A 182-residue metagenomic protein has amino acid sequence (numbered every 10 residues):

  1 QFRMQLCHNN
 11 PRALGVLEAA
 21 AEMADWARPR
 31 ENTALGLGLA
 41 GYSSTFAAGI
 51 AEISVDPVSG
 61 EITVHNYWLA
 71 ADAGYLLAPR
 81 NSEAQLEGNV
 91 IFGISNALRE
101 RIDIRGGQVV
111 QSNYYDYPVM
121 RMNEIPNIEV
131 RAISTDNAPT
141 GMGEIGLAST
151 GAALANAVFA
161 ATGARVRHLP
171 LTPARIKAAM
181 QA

Functional and structural regions predicted by a protein language model:
Q1-A182: Cofactor-binding beta-sheet edge motifs in enzyme active sites
